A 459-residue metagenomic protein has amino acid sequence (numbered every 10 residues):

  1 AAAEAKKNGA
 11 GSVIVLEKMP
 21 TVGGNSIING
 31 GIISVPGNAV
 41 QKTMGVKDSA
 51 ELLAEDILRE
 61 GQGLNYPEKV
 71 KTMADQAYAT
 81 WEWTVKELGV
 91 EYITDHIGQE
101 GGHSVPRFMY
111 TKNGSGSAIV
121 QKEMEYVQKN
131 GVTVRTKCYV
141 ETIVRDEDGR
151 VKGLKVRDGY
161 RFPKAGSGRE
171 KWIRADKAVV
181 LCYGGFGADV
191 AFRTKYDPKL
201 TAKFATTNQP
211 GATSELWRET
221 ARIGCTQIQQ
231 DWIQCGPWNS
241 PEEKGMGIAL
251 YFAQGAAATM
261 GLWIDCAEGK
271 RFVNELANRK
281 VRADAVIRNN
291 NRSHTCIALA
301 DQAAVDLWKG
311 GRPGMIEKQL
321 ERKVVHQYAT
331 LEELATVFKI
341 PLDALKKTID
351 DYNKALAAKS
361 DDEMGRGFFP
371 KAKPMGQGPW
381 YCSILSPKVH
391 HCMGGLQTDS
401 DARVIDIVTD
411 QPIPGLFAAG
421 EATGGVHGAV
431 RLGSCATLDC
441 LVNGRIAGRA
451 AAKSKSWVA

Functional and structural regions predicted by a protein language model:
A2-E4, N8, I14, K171-W172 (+3 more regions): C-terminal structured subdomain/cap of oxidoreductase catalytic cores
K6-N29: Glycine-rich FAD pyrophosphate-binding loop
S34-M73: Glycine-rich active-site loop/strand segments that organize a redox cofactor
G61, N65-T80, K86, V90 (+2 more regions): N-terminal leader/propeptide and maturation segments of large enzyme subunits in energy/redox metabolism and hydrolases
D75-W172, D176, D189-A191, S240-P241 (+1 more regions): Conserved redox-cofactor binding core of oxidoreductases
T142, A344-V430: A glycine-rich dinucleotide-binding beta-alpha-beta segment and adjacent secondary-structure elements that constitute
R161-E243, T437-I446, A450: Glycine-rich loop(s) and the adjacent beta-strand/alpha-helix scaffold that form part
W217-I340: An anion/pyrophosphate-binding glycine-rich loop and adjacent beta-alpha core in soluble alpha-beta enzymes
